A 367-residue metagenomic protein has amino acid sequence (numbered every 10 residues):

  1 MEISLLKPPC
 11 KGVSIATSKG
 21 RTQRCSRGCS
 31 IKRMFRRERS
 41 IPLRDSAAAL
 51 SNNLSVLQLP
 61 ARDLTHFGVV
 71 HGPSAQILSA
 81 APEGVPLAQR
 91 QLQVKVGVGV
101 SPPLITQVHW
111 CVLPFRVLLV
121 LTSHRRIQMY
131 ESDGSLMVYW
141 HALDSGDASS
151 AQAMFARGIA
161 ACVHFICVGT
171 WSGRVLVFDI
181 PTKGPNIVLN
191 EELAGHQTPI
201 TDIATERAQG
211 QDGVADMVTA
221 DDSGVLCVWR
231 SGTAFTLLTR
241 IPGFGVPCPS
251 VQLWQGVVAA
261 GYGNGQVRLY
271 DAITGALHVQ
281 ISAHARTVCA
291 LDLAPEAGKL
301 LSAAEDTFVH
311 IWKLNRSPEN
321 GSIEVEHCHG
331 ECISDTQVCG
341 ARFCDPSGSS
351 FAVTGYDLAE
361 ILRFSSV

Functional and structural regions predicted by a protein language model:
E2-G99, L104-Q107, Q128, V138 (+3 more regions): Intrinsically disordered, low-complexity acidic/Ser/Thr/Pro-rich linker and tail segments in large eukaryotic scaffolds
P42-S46, A88-G99, Y139-S149, L189-G195 (+3 more regions): Short C-terminal beta-strands that terminate individual repeats in beta-propeller domains, predominantly WD40 blades
A48-L59, G99-C111, S145-A161, Q197-Q209 (+3 more regions): Canonical WD40 repeat/beta-propeller blade segments in eukaryotic WD-repeat proteins
R62-L64, P114-R116, V163, Q209 (+4 more regions): Conserved loop/turn motif of beta-propeller repeat scaffolds
F67, L118-L119, I166, M217 (+3 more regions): Hydrophobic beta-strand positions that form the internal "hydrophobic ladder" of WD40/Gbeta-like beta-propeller blades
V70-H71, L121-H124, G169-S172, A220-S223 (+3 more regions): Conserved strand-to-loop turn within each blade of WD40 beta-propeller repeats
Q76-A80, I127-E131, V175-D179, L226-R230 (+3 more regions): WD40-repeat beta-propellers
V338-V367: Blade-level signature of beta-propeller repeat domains, shared across WD40, Kelch, NHL, RCC1 and BNR/Asp-box propellers
